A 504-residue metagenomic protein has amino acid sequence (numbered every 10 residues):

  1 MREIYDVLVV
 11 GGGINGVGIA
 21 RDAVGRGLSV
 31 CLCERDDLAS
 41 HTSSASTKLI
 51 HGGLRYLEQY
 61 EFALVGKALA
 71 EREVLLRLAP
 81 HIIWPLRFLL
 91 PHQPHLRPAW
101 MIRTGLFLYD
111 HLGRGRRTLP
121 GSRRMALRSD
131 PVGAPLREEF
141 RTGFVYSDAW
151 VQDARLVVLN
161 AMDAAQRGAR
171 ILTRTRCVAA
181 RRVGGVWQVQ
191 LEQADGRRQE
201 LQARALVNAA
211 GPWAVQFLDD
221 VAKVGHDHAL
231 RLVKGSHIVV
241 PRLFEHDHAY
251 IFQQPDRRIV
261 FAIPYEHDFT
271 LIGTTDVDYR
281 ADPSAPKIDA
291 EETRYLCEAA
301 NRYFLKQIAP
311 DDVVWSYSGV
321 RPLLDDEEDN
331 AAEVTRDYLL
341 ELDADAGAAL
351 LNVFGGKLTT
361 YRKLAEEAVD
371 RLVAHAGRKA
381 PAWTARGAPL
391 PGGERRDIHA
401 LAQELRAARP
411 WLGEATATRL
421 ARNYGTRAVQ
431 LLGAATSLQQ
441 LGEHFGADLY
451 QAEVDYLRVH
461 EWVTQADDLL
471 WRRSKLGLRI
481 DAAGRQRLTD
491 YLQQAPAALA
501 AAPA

Functional and structural regions predicted by a protein language model:
R2-G13: Beta1/beta-strand and adjacent pyrophosphate-binding region of the FAD-binding site in flavoprotein oxidoreductases
E3-Y5, G196-A205: Core beta-strand elements of the Rossmann-like FAD/NAD(P) dinucleotide-binding domain in flavoenzyme oxidoreductases
V10, L201-G211: Short hydrophobic core segments
V24-S44: Glycine-rich FAD pyrophosphate-binding loop
K48-P131: Dinucleotide-binding Rossmann-like beta1-alpha1 core, especially the glycine-rich loop that anchors the ADP
S147, D153-L156, D163, A222 (+8 more regions): C-terminal catalytic lobe of FAD-dependent flavoproteins
T173-W187: A conserved short coil-to-beta-strand element within the FAD-binding core of flavoproteins
N208-K223: Flavin (primarily FAD) binding-site architecture
